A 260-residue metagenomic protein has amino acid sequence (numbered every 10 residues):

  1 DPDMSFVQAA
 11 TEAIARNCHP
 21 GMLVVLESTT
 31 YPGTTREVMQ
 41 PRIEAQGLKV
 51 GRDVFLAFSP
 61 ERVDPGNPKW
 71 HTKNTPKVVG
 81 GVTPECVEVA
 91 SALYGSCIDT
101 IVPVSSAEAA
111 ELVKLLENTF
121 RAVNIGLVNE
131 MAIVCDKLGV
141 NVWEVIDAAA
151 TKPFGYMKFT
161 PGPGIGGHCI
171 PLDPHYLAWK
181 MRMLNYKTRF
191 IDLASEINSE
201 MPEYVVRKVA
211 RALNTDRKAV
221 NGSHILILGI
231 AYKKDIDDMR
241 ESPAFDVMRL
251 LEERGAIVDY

Functional and structural regions predicted by a protein language model:
D1-Y260: Structural/interface elements that position substrates and couple domains in central-metabolism enzymes
